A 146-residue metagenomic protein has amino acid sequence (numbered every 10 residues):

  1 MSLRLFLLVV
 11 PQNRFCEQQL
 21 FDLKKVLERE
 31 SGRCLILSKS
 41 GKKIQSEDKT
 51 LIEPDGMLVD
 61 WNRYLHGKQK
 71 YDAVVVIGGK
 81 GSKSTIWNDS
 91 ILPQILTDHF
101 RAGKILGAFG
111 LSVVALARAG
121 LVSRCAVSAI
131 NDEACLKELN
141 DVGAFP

Functional and structural regions predicted by a protein language model:
M1-A102, V114-R124, S128, C135-P146: Extended, subdomain-level signal for the structured scaffold at the beginning of enzyme domains
A108-S112: Short, thiol/selenol-centered motifs that function as redox-active sites or metal-ligating centers
